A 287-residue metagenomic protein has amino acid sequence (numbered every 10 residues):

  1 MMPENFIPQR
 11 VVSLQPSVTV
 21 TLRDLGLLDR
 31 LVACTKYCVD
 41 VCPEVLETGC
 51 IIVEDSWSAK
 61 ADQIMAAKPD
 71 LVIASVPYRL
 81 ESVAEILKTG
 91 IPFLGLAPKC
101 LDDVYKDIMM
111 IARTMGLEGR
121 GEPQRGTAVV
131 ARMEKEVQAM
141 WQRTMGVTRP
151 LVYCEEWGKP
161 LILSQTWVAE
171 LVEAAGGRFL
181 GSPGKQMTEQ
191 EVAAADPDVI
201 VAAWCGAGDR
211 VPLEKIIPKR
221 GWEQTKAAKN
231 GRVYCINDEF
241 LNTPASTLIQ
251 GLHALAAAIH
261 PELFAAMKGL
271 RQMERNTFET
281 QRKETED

Functional and structural regions predicted by a protein language model:
M1-D287: N-terminal ligand-binding lobe of clamshell/alpha-beta domains
